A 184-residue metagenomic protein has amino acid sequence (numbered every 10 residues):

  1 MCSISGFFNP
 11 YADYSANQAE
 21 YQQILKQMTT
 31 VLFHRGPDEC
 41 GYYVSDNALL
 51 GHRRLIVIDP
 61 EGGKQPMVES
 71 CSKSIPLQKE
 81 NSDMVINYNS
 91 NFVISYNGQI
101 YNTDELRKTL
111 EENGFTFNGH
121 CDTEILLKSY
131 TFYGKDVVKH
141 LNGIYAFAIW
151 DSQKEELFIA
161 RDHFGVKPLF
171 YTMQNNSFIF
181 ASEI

Functional and structural regions predicted by a protein language model:
M1-I184: Cysteine-centered catalytic environments shared across enzyme families
